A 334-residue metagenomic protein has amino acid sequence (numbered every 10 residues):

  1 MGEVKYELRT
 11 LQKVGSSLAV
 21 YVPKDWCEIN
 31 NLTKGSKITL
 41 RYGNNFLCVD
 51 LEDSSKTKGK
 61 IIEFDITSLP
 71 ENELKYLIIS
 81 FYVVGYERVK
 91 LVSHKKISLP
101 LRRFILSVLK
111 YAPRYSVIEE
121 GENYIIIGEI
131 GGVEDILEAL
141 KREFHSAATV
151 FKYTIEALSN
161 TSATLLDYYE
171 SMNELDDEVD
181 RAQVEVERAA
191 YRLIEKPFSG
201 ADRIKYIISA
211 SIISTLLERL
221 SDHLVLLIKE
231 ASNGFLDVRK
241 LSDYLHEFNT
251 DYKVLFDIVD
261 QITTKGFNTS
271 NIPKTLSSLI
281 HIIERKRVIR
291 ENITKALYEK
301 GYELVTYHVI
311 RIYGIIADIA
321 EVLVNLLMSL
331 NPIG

Functional and structural regions predicted by a protein language model:
M1-A19: Short Lys/Arg-rich basic patches
E7-T10, Y21-S36, N45-G334: Cytosolic, long alpha-helical scaffolding segments
G15, Y42-N44: A generic beta-sheet turn/junction motif
I38-L40: Generic structural signal for buried aliphatic residues
